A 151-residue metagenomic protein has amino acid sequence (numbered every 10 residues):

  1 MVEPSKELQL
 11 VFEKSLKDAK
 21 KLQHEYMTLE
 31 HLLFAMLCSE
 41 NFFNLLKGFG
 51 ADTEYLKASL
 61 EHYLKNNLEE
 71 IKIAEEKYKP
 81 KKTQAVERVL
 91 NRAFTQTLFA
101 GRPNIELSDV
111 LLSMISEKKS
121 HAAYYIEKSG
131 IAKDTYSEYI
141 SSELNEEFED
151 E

Functional and structural regions predicted by a protein language model:
M1-E151: Histone-fold recognition with a strong bias for associated Lys/Arg-rich disordered tails
